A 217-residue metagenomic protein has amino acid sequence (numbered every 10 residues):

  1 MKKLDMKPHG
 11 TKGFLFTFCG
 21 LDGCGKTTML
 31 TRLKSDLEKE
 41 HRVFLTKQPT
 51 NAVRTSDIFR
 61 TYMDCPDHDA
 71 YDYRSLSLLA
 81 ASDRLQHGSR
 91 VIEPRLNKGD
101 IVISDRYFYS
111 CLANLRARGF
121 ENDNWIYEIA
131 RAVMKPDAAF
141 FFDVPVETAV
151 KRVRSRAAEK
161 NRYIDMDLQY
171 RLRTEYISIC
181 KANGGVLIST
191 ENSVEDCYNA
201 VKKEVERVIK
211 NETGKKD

Functional and structural regions predicted by a protein language model:
K2-H9, R32-K34, E147-D217: NTP-dependent small-molecule kinase module
T11-L15: Pre-Walker A (Motif I) flank of P-loop NTPase domains
F18: Hydrophobic anchor at the beta1->P-loop junction of P-loop NTPases
G23-C24: ATP-binding Walker
T27: Walker A/P-loop
S35-F44: Post-Walker A helix-loop "phosphate-sensing" segment adjacent to the P-loop in P-loop NTPases
F44-R131: ATP-dependent small-molecule kinase phosphotransfer cores that center on conserved nucleotide phosphate-binding segments
C111-T174: A glycine- and Lys/Arg-enriched "phosphate-lid" helix/loop adjacent to the NTP-binding pocket of small-molecule kinases
